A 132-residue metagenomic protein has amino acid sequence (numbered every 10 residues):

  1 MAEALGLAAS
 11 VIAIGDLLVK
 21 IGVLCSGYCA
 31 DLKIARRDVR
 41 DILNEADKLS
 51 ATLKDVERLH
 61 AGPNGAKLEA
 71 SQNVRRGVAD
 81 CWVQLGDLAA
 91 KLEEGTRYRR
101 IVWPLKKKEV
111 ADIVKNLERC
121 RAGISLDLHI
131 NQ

Functional and structural regions predicted by a protein language model:
M1-E69, N73, Y98, V102 (+1 more regions): N-terminal amphipathic alpha-helical segments
R76-A79, V83: Intrinsically disordered, low-complexity regulatory regions with latent secondary structure
A79, A90, T96-Q132: Regulatory helix-to-disordered linker/tail regions at the edges of structured cores
